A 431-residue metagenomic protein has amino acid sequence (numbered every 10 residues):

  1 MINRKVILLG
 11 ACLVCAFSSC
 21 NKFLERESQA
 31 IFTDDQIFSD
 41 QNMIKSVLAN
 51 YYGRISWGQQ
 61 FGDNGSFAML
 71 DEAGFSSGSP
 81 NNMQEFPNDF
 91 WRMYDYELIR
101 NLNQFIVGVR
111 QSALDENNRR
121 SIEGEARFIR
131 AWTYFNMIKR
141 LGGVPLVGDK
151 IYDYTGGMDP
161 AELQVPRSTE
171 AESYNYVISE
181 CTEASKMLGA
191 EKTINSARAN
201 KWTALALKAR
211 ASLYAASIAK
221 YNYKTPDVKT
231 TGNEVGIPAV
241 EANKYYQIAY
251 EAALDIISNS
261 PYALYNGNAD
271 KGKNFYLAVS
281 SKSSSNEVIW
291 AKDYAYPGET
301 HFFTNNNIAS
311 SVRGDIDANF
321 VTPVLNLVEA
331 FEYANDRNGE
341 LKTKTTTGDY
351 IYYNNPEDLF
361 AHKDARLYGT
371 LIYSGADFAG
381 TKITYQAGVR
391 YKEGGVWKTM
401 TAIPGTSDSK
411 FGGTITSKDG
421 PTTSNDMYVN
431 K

Functional and structural regions predicted by a protein language model:
M1-I7: Bacterial N-terminal signal peptides that target proteins for export
A11-L13: Hydrophobic helical h-region of N-terminal Sec-dependent signal peptides in bacterial secretory/periplasmic proteins
F17-S19: C-terminal motif of bacterial Sec signal peptides marking the signal peptidase cleavage site
N21-S77, V144, G148, Y174 (+3 more regions): An aromatic- and glycine-enriched ligand-binding surface/loop that stacks and positions planar moieties
T33-W57, F75-G142, P160-K201, N354-P356 (+4 more regions): Conserved, well-structured interaction surfaces
R127, L205-A211: TPR/Sel1-like alpha-solenoid repeat signature
Y152-V165, T230-P238: Aromatic- and acidic-residue-enriched carbohydrate-binding clefts of CAZyme catalytic domains
